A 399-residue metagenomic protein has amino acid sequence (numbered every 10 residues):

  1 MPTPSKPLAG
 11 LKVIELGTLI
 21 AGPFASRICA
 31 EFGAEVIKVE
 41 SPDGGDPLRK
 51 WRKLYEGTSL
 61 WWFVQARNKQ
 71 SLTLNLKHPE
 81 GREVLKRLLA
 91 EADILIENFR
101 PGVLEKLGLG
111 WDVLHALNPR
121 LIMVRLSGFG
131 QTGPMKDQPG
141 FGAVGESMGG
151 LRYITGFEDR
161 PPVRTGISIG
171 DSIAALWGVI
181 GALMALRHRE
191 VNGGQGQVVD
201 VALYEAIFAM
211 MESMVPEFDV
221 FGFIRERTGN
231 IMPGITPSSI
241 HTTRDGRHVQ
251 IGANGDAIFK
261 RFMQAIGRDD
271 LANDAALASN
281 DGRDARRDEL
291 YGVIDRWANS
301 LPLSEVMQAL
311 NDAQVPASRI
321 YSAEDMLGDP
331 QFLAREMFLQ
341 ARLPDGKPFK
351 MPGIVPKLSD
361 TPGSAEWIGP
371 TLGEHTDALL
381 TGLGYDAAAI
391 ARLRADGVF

Functional and structural regions predicted by a protein language model:
M1-G181, A185-N192, T371, D377-F399: N-terminal helix-loop segment corresponding to the beta1-alpha1 unit of nucleotide/adenylate-binding folds
M1-K12, R225, T242-R244, D325-F399: Terminal low-complexity tails and localization/encapsulation signals of metabolic enzymes
V36, N311-D325, D386-A391: Short, well-structured beta-strand/strand-turn elements
D43, F129-G130, L203-F208, D245-R247 (+2 more regions): Glycine-rich beta-alpha junction loops
G45-P47, D219-R225: Short Pro/Gly-enriched beta-strand edge/turn motifs at strand-loop
Q131, D159-S168, E190-I207, E226-P233 (+1 more regions): Conserved Rossmann-fold dehydrogenase catalytic segment
G156, A175-G196, A209-V220, M263-D270: Oxidoreductase and adenylate-handling cofactor-binding alpha/beta cores
P237-A313, A317: Aromatic-enriched alpha-helical interface/lid elements that frame and gate functional surfaces
